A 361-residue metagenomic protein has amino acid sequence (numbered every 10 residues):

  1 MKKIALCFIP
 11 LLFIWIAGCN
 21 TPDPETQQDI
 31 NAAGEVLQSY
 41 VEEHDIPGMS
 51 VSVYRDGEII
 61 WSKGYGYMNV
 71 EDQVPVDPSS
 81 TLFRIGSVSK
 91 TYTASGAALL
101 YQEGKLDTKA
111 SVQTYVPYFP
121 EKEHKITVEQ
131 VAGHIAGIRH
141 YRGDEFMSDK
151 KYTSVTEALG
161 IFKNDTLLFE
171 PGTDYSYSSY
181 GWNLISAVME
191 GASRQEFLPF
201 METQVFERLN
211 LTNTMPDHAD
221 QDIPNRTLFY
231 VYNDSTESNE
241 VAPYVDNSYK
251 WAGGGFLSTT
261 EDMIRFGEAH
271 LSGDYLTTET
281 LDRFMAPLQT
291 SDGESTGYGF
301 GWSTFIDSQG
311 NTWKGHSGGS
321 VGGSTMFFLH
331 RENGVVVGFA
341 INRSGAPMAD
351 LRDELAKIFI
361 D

Functional and structural regions predicted by a protein language model:
M1-I4: Positively charged n-region of N-terminal signal peptides that target proteins for export
I16-G18: C-terminal motif of bacterial Sec signal peptides marking the signal peptidase cleavage site
N20-P22: Bacterial signal peptide processing site
T26-F83, D107: Short, conserved catalytic-motif segment at the N-terminal edge
L37, V51, G57, L82-K109 (+3 more regions): Active-site SXXK
Y65-N69, E123-G319: Short, surface-exposed loop or secondary-structure junction motifs that flank catalytic or metal-binding residues
D307-Q309, S344-D361: Short, gly/Ser/Thr-rich active-site loops of penicillin-recognizing serine hydrolases
T325-R343: Short, well-ordered beta-strand elements
